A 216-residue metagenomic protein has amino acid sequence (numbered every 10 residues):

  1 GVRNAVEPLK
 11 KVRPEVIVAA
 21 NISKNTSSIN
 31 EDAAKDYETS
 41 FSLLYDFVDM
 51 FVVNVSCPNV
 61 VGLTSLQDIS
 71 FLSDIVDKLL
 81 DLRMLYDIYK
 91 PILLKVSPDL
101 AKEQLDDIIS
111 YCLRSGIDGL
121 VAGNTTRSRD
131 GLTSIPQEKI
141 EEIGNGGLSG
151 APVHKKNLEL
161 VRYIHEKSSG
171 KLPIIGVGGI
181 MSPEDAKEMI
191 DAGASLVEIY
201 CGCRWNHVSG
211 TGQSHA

Functional and structural regions predicted by a protein language model:
G1-I17: A gly/proline- and charged-residue-enriched helix-loop-helix capping module
A5, A20, V53-N54, K95 (+3 more regions): Conserved, mostly hydrophobic/aromatic
P14-N21, L85-L100, I164-G176: Short beta-strand/loop segments at the ligand-binding rim of alpha/beta enzyme cores
N25-E38, T64-L66, F71, L93-R114: Active-site glycine- and acidic-residue-rich loops that bind and position anionic ligands or nucleotide-like cofactors
K35, L100-R114, I164-G170, I180-V197: Catalytic cores of alpha/beta
K35-K95: Loop-centered beta-sheet repeat module
V55-C57, G119-R129, G179-I180, A186-H215: Glycine-rich phosphate-binding active-site loops on the catalytic face of alpha/beta enzymes
P58-D68, L113-G170, G210: Glycine/Thr-rich beta-alpha phosphate-binding loop at enzyme active sites
